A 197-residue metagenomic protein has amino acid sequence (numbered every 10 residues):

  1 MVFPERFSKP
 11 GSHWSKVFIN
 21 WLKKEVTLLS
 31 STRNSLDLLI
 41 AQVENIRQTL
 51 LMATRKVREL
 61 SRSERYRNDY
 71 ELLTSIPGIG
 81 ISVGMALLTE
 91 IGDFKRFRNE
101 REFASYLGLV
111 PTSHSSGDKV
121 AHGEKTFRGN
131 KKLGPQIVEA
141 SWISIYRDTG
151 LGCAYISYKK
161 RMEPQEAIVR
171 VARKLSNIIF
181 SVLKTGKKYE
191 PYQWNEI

Functional and structural regions predicted by a protein language model:
M1, F7-W14, K56-V57, S116-K119 (+3 more regions): Short coil/turn segments at secondary-structure boundaries
M1, T54, G92-R96, I143-G150 (+1 more regions): Short helix-capping/linker segments at secondary-structure and domain boundaries
M1-L72, E196: Glycine-rich, often acidic, oxyanion-interacting loops/wings at catalytic, nucleic-acid, or phospho-protein interfaces
Q42, T49, I79, G129 (+2 more regions): Hydrophobic (often cysteine-bearing) scaffold residues that line and stabilize catalytic clefts of nucleotide/cofactor
I46, I137, L175: A residue-level signal for conserved active-site and pocket-lining positions in enzyme catalytic cores
E71-S75, I81, M85-Q165, E196: Phosphate-backbone recognition surface of nucleic-acid-processing proteins
K159-I197: Basic, amphipathic alpha-helical segments enriched in Lys/Arg and hydrophobic/aromatic residues
